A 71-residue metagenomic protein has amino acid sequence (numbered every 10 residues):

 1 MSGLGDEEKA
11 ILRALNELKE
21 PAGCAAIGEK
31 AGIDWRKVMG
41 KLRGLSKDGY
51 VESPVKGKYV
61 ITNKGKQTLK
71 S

Functional and structural regions predicted by a protein language model:
M1-L12, D34-K37, Y59-V60: Short alpha-helical segments that sit at the start of domains
L15-K19: Short helix-capping/hinge SLiMs at alpha-helix to coil transitions
E20-K30: Short acidic, hydrophobic short linear motifs in intrinsically disordered regions
G28, K41, K58-Y59: Residue-level "edge-of-site" marker
G32-S46: Short amphipathic alpha-helical interaction segments
S46-K56: A short, conserved structural fragment
K56-G65: Accessory beta->alpha helical hairpin/"wing" motif in late/C-terminal subdomains of nucleic-acid enzymes
K66-S71: Short, amphipathic alpha-helical interaction segments positioned at domain boundaries
